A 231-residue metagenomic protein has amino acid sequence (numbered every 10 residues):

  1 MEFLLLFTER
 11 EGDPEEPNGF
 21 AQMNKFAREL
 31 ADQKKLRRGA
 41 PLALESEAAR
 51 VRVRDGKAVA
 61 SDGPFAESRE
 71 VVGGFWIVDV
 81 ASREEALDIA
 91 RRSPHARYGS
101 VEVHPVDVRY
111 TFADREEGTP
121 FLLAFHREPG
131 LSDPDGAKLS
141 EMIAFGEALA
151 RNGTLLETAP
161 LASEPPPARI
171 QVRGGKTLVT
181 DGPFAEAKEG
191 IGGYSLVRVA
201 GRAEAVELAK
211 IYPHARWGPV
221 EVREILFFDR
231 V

Functional and structural regions predicted by a protein language model:
M1-V231: Conserved, structured core segments of small domains
